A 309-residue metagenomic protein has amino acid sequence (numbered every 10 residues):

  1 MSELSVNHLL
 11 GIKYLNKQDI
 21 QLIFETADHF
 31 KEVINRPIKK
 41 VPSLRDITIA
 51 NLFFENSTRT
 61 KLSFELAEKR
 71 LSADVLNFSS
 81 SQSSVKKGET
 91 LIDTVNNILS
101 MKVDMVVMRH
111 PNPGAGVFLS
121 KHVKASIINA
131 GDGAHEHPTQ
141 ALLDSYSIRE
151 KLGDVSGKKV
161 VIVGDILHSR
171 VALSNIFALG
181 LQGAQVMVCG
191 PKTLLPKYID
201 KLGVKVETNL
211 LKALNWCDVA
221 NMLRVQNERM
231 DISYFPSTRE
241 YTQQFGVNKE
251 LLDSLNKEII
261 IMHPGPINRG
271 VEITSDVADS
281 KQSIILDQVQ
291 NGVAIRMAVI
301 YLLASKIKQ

Functional and structural regions predicted by a protein language model:
M1-L66: Positively charged, low-complexity intrinsically disordered leader regions
I38-Y146, R269: Phosphate/diphosphate ligand-binding glycine-rich loop within oxidoreductases
L44-I49, S156-V160, E258: Phosphate-coordination loops involved in phosphoryl transfer and adenosine-cofactor binding
F54-L66, E150-R224, E228: Glycine-rich phosphate/diphosphate-binding loop of Rossmann-like nucleotide-binding domains
A125, G183-Q185, S254-I260: A short helix->loop->beta-strand "cap" motif at the edges of active sites that frequently abuts
I199-D276: Rossmann-like adenosine-cofactor binding region
E258-I259, P264-Q309: Adenosine-phosphate binding glycine-rich loop
